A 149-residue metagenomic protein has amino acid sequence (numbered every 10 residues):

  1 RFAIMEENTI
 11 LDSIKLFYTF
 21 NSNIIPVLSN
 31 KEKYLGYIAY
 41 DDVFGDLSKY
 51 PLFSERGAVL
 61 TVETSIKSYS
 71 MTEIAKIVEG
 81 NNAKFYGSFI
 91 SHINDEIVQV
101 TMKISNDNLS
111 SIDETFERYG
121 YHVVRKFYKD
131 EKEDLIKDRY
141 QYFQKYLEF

Functional and structural regions predicted by a protein language model:
R1-A3, L35-Y40, A75-G80: Short linear motifs at secondary-structure transitions and domain/linker junctions
R1-S22, V27-N30, Y34-L35, S54-K67 (+1 more regions): Bateman/CBS regulatory modules and CBS-like beta-alpha motifs in cytosolic regions of diverse proteins
R1-T9, D42-Y50, L135-F143: Short N-terminal helix-initiation segments at or just after the protein's N-terminus
I10, Y40-D41, S68, L109: Alpha-helix N-cap/helix-start and coil->helix boundary motif
F17, F44-S48, L52, A83-Y86: Membrane-targeting and insertion segments and their boundary/processing signals
S22, P26, Y34-Y50, N106-N108 (+1 more regions): Short beta->alpha transition motifs characteristic of CBS
R56-F149: A conserved regulatory-domain signal marking ACT and ACT-like small-molecule sensing domains and adjacent regulatory
